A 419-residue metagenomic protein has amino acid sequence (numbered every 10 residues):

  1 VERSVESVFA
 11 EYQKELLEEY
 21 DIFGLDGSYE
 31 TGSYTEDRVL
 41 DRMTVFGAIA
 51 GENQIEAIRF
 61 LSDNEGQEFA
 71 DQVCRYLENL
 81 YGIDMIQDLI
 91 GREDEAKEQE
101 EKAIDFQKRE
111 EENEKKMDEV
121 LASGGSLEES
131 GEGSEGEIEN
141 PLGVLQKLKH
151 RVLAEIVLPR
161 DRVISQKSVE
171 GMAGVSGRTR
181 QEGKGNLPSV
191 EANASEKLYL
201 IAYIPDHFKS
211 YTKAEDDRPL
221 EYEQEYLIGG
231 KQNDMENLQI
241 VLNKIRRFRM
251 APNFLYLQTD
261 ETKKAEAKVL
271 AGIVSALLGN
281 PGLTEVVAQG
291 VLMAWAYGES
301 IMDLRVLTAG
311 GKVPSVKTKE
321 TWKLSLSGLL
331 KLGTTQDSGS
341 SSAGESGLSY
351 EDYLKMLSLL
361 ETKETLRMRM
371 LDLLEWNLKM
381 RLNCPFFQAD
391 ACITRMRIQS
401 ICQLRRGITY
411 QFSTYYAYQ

Functional and structural regions predicted by a protein language model:
E2-Y34: Alpha-helical assembly-interface signal, strongest on the long, hydrophobic N-terminal helix that forms
I22-Q419: Long, compositionally biased low-complexity segments
